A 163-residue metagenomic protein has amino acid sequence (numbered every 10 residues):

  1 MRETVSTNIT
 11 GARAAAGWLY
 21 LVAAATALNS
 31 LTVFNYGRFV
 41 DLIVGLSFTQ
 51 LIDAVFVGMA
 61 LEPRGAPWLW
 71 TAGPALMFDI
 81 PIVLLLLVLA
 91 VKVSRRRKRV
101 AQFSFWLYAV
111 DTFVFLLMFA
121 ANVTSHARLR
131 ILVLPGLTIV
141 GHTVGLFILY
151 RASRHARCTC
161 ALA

Functional and structural regions predicted by a protein language model:
M1-A163: Topology signature of small-to-medium multi-pass alpha-helical membrane proteins
